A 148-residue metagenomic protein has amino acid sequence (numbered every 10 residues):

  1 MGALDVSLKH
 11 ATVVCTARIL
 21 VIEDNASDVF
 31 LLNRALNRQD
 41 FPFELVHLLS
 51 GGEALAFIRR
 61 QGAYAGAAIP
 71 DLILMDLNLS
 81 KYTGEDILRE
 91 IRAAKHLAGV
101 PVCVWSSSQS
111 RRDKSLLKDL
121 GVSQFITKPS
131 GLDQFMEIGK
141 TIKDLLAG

Functional and structural regions predicted by a protein language model:
M1-L20, D24-E44, G52, R59 (+3 more regions): Non-catalytic signal-transmission and effector/linker regions of two-component phosphorelay proteins
R34, D86, S108-I126, S130 (+1 more regions): Alpha4 helix (beta4-alpha4-beta5 surface) of REC/receiver domains from two-component response regulators
H47, L79-Y82: Residue-level signal for the "D+5" position in two-component response regulator receiver
S50, T83-D86: Acidic catalytic/metal-coordinating carboxylates
A63, E85-A98: Short amphipathic alpha-helix used as the core "switch/output" element in two-component signaling
L72: Short, Asp-centered acidic motifs that coordinate Mg2+ and/or phosphate in catalytic or ligand-binding sites
M75-D76: Active-site residues of response regulator receiver
C103-W105: Hydrophobic/aromatic residues positioned on beta-strands within the core alpha/beta folds
